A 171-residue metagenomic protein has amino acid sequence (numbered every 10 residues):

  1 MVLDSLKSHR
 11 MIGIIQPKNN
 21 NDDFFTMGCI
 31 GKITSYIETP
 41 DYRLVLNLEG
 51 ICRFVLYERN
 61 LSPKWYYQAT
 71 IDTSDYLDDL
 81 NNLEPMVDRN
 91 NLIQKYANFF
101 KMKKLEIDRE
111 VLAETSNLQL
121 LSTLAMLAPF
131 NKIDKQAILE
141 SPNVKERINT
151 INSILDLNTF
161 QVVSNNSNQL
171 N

Functional and structural regions predicted by a protein language model:
M1-N171: N-terminal low-complexity, acidic/polar interaction/targeting segments
